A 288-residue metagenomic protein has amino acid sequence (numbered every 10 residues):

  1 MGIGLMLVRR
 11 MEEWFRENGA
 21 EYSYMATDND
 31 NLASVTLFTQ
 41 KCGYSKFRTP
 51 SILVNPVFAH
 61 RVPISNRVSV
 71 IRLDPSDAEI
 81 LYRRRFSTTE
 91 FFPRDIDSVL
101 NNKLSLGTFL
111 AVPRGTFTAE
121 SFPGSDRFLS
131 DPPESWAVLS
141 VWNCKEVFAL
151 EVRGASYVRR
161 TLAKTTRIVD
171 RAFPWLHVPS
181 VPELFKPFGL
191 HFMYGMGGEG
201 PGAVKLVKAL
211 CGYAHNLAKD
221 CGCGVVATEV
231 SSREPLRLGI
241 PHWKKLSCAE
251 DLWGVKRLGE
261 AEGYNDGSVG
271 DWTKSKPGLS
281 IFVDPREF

Functional and structural regions predicted by a protein language model:
M1, R9-R16, D30-V35, T39-L53 (+1 more regions): Core nucleotidyl-transferase/polymerase catalytic module
M1-W14, Q40, G202-N216: Conserved acetyl-CoA-binding loop-helix of GNAT-fold acetyltransferases
F15-D30, P50, K219-S232: Conserved GNAT acetyl-CoA-binding A-motif
A26, Y44-R61, L246-G259: Conserved catalytic-core motifs of GNAT/GCN5-like acyltransferases
S34-F38, E120-G124, L236-P241: A short acidic (Asp/Glu
T39-F192: Amide-forming acyltransferase catalytic core, primarily the GNAT-like/NAT-type and related acyltransferase folds
L176-N216, V225: C-terminal structural cap/anchor segments
H215, K219-F288: C-terminal functional modules
